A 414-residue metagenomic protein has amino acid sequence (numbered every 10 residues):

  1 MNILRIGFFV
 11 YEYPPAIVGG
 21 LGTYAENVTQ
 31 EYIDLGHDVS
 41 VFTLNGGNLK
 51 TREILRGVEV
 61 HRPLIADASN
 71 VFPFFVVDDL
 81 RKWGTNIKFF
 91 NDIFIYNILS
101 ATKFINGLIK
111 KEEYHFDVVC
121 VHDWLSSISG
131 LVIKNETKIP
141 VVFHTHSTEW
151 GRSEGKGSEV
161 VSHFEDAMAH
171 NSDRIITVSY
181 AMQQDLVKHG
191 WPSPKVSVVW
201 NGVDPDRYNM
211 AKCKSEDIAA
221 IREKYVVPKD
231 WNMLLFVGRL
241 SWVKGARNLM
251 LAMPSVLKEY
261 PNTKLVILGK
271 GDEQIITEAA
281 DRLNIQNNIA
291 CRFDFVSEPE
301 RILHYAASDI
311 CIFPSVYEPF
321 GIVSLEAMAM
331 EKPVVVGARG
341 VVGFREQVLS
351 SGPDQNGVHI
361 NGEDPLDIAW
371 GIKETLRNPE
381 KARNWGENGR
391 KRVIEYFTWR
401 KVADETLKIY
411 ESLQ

Functional and structural regions predicted by a protein language model:
I3, S40-E113: A conserved catalytic-core segment of Leloir-type glycosyltransferases
A181, G202: Carbohydrate-associated surface elements
P228-K244, M250-M253: Conserved donor-binding/catalytic core segment of Leloir-type glycosyltransferases
Q274, R345-K373: Change "using UDP/GDP/dTDP sugars" to "using nucleotide sugars
T277-V296: Nucleotide-activated donor-binding/catalytic signature segment of Leloir-type glycosyltransferases, i.e., the conserved
L303-S308: Short alpha-helical donor nucleotide-sugar binding micro-motif in glycosyltransferases
V316: Aromatic "clamp/platform" in nucleotide-sugar-dependent glycosyltransferases that forms part of the donor/acceptor
P333-G343: Short hydrophobic beta-strand element within catalytic cores of glycosyltransferases and related nucleotide-activated
